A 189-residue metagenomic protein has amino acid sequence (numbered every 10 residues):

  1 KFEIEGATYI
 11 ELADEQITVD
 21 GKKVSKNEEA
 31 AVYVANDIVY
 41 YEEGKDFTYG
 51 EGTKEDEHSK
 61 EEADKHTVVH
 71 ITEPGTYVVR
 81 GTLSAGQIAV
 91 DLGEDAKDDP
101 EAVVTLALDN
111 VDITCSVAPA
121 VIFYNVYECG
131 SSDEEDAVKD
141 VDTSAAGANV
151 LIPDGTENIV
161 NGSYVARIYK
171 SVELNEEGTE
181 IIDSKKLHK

Functional and structural regions predicted by a protein language model:
K1-K189: A composition-driven surface/loop motif
